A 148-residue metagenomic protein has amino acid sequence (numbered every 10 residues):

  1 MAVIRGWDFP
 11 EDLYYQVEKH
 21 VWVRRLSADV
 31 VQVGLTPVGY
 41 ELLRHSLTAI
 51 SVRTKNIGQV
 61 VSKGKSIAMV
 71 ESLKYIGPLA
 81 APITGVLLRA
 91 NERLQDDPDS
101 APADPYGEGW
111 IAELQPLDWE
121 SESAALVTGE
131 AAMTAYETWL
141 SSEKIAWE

Functional and structural regions predicted by a protein language model:
M1-K63, E108-W119, L126-M133, E137-E148: Acidic, low-complexity mobile loops and tails
H20-W22, L79, L87: Conserved hydrophobic positions within beta-strands
R25-A28, R89-D96, S121: Short, conserved beta-turn/loop elements at beta-strand boundaries and strand-helix junctions
V30, T84-V86: Structural motif
K55-V70, V86-R89: Short, well-structured beta-strand-loop connectors
E71-A81, D96-S100: Short, Lys/Arg- and Gly-enriched loop/turn segments at beta-strand edges
I76, E120-S123: Short beta-strands and strand-coil junctions in structured, solvent-facing domains, enriched
V86-Q115: Aromatic- and Lys/Arg-enriched surface recognition patch
